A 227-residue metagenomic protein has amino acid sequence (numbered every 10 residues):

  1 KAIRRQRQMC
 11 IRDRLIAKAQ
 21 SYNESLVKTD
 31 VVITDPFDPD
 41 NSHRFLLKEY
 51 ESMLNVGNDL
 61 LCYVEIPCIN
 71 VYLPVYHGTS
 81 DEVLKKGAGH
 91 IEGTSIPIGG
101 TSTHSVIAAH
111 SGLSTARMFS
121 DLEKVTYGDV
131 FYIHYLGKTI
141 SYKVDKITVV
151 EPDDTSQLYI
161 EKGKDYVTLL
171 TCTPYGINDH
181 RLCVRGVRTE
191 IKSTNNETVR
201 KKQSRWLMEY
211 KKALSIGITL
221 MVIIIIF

Functional and structural regions predicted by a protein language model:
K1-I11: Single conserved hydrophobic/aromatic residue that forms the stacking wall/gate of nucleotide- or nucleobase-binding
R12-P39, L46: Membrane-proximal extracellular/periplasmic loop immediately following the first transmembrane helix
I69-K146: Mid-length scaffold segments of soluble, non-membrane domains
I147-V149, Y175: Residue-level recognition of beta-strand microenvironments
P152-I160: Short, solvent-exposed secondary-structure boundary/capping segments
I177-W206: Juxtamembrane amphipathic/hinge helix adjacent to a transmembrane helix
T198-M221: Juxtamembrane/start-of-transmembrane alpha-helix segments at the extracytoplasmic/lumenal side of membrane anchors
M221-F227: Alpha-helical transmembrane segments
